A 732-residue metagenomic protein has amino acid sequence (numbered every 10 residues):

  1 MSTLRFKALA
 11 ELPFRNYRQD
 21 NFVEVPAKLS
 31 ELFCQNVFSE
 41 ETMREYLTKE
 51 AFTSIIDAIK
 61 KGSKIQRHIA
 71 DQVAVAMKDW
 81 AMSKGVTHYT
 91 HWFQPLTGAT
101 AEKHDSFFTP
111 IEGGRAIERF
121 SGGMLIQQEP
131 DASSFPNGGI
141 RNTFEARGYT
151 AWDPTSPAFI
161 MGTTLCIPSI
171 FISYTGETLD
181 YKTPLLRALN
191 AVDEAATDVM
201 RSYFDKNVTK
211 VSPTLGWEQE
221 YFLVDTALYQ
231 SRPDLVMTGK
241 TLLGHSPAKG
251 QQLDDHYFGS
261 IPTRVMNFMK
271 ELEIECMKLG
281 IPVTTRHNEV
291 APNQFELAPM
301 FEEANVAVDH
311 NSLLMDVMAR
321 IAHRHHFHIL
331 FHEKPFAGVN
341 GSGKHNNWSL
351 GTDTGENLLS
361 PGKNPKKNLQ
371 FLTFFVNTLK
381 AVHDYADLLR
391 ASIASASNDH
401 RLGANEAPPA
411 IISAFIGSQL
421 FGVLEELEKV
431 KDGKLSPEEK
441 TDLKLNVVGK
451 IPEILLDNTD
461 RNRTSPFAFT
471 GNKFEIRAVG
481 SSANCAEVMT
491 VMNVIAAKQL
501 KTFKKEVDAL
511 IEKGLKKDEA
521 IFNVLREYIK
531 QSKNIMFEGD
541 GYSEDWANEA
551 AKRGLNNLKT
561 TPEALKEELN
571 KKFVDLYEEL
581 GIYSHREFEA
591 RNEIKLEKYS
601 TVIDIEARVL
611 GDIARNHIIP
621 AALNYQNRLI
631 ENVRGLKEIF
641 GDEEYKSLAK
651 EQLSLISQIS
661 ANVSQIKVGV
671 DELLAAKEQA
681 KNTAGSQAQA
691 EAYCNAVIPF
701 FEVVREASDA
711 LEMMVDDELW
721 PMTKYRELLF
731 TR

Functional and structural regions predicted by a protein language model:
M1-P26, T143-F159: N-terminal hydrophobic targeting/anchoring segments and the immediately downstream early-domain regions of hydrolases
L4, A8-L12, Q19, V23-R44 (+3 more regions): Flexible inter-domain linker/hinge segments
L32-E145: Active-site core of metal-dependent hydrolases
I69, F93, S121, P299-F301 (+5 more regions): Active-site proximal loops enriched in glycine and acidic residues that flank catalytic Cys/His/Asp and coordinate
I69-V73, F93-P95, G123-M124, F171 (+4 more regions): Active-site-proximal loop/turn and secondary-structure-junction residues that shape catalytic pockets, frequently
G98-G114, S133, R232, G239-T241 (+4 more regions): Short linear, low-complexity motifs centered on an aromatic residue
A146-H325, I329-F331, N340-G343, L350-N592: Glycine-rich, acidic/polar active-site loops that bind/position phosphate-bearing ligands
Y528-R732: C-terminal amphipathic alpha-helical interaction region
